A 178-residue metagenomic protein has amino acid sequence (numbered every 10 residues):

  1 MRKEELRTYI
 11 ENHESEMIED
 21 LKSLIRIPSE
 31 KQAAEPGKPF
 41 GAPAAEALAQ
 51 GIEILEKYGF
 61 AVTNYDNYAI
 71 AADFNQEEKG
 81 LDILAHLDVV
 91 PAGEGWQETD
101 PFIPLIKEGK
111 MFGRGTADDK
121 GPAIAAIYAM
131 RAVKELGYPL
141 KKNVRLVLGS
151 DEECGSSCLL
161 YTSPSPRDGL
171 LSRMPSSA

Functional and structural regions predicted by a protein language model:
M1-A85, V89-G93: N-terminal helical capping/dimerization or prosegment-like subdomains of hydrolases acting on amide or phosphate bonds
A34-G37, T116, C158: Short acidic, glycine/proline-rich loop/turn micro-motifs
G80-L148: Active-site metal-coordination/substrate-binding segment of hydrolases, especially metallo-dependent peptidases
P91-G93, S157, S172: Glycine/Thr-rich phosphate-binding loops of Rossmann-like dinucleotide-binding domains
R145-L159: Gly/Ser-rich oxyanion-binding loop with an adjacent helix/lid that shapes the negatively charged ligand pocket
Y161-P166: Conserved small/polar residues in nucleotide/adenosyl-binding loops
S172-A178: Hydrophobic alpha-helical segments, chiefly the membrane-spanning helices and signal/signal-anchor peptides
